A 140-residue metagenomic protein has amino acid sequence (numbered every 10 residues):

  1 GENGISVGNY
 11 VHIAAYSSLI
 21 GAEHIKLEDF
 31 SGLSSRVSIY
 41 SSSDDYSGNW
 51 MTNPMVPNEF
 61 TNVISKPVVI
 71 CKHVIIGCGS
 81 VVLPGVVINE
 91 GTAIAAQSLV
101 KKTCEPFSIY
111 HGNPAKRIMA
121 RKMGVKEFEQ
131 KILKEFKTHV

Functional and structural regions predicted by a protein language model:
G1-P84, N113, A120-K122: Flexible, glycine/small-residue-enriched loop-and-beta-strand segment within the central core of proteins
N53-V63, Q97-K102, T138-V140: Short flexible/disordered coil segments
V82-I118, M123-Q130: C-terminal/domain-terminus segments
F128-V140: Acidic/histidine-enriched, glycine/proline-rich intrinsically disordered or flexible terminal extensions
